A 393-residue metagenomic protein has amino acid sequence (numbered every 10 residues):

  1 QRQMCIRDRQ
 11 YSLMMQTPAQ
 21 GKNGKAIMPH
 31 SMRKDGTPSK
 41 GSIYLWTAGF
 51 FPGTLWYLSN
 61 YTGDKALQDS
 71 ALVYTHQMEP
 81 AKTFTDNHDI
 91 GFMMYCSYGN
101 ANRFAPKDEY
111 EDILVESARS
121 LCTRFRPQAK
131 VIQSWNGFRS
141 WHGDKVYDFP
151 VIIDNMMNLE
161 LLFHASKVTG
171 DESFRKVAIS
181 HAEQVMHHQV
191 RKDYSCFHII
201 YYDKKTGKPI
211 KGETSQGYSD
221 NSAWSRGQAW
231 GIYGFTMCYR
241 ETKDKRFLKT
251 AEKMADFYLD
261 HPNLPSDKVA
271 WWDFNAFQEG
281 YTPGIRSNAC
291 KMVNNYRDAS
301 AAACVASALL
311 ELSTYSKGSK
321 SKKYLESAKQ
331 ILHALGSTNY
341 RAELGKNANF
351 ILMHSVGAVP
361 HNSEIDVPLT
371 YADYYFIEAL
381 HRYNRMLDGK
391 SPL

Functional and structural regions predicted by a protein language model:
R2-I6: Short, small-residue-biased leader/transition segments that mark boundaries at the very start of proteins
R7, L13-M32, K40-L45, E109-D112 (+4 more regions): CBM-like carbohydrate-recognition segments
R7-K22, A66-T85, L114-N136, K145 (+5 more regions): Long, well-ordered core segments of solenoidal/helical folds
G21-D35, Q128-W141, K192-A223, K253-F257 (+3 more regions): Extended glycan-interaction surfaces of carbohydrate-active proteins
K22-G49, L58-T62, L67-T83: Internal amphipathic alpha-helical repeat/solenoid segments
Y44-S59, D86-R103, F149-K167, A223-R240 (+2 more regions): Well-ordered alpha-helical segments within folded domains of soluble proteins
Y98-H164: Internal, well-ordered domain-core segments that constitute the primary functional module of diverse proteins
I152-D273, G284-R286, S300, K322-S337 (+1 more regions): Extended ligand-binding clefts on enzyme/binding-domain cores
